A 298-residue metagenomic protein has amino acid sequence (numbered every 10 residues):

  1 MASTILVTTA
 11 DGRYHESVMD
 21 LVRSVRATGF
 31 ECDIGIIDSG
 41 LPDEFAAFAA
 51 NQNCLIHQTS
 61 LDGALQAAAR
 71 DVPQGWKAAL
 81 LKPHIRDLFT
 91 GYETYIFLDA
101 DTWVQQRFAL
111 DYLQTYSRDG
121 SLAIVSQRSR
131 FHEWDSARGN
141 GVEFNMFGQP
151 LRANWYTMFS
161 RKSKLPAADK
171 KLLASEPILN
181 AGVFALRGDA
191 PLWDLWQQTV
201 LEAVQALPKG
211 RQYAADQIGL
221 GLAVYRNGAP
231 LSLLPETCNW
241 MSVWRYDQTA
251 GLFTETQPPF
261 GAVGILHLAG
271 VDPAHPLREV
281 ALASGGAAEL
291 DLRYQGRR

Functional and structural regions predicted by a protein language model:
M1-R298: Glycosyltransferase catalytic domains, chiefly GT-A lineage
